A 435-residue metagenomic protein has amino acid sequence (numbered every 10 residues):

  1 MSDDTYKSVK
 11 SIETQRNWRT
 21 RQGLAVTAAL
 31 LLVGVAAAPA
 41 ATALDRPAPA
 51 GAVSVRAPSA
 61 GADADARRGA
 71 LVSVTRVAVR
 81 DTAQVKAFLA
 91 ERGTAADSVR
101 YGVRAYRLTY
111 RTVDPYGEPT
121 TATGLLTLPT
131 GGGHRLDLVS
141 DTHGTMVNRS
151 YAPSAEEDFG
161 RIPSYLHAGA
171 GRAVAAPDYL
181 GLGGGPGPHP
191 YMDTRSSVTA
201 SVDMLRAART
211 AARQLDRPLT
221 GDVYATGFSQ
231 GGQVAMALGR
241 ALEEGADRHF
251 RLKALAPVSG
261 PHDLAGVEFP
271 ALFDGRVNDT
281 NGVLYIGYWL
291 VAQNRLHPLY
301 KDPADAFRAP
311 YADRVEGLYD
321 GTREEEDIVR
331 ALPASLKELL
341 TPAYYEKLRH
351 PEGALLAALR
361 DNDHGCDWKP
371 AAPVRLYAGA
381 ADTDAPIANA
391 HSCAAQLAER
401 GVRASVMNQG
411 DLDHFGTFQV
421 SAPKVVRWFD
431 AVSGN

Functional and structural regions predicted by a protein language model:
M1-D45: Secretory targeting and sorting signals
A43-G133: Catalytic-loop region of hydrolases
G61-G69, T75, A95, V258-D367: Accessory cap/linker subdomain of secreted extracellular hydrolases
P115-T123, T127-A170, G184: Short, surface-exposed "cap/lid" segments of acyl-processing enzymes
Y191-R213: Alpha/beta-hydrolase active-site loop
A207-T280: Primarily recognizes the serine-hydrolase "nucleophile elbow" in alpha/beta-hydrolase and SGNH/GDSL folds
P351-E352, L356-A358, D384, A388-N435: C-terminal catalytic histidine-bearing segment of alpha/beta-hydrolase fold enzymes
P370, R375-D382: Short beta-strand/loop motif that positions the catalytic acidic residue of the alpha/beta-hydrolase fold
